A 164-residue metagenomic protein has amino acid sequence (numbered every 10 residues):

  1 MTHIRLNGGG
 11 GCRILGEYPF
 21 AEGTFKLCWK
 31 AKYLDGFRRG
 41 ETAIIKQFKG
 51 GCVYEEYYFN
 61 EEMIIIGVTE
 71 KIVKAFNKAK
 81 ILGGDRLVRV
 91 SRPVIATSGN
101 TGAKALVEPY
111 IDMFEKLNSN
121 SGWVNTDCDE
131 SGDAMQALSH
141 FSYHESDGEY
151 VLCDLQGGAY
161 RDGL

Functional and structural regions predicted by a protein language model:
M1-Q47: ATP-binding glycine-rich phosphate-binding loop
K30-Y33, Q47-G50, H140, H144 (+1 more regions): Ordered, helix-dominated protein-protein interaction surfaces in large eukaryotic regulatory proteins
K32, F37-G132, D162-L164: Conserved structural core of kinase catalytic domains
I72-A75, Y110, A137, F141 (+1 more regions): Alpha-helical recognition domains of nuclear gene-regulatory proteins
D129-E145: Conserved alphaE helix
H140-L164: Catalytic-loop of the protein kinase fold
